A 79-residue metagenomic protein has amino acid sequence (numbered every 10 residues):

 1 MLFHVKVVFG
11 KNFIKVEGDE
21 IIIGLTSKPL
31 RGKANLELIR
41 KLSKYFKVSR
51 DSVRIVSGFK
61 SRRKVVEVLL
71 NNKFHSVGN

Functional and structural regions predicted by a protein language model:
M1-K41, V48-R50, R54-F59, R63-N79: Contiguous, often N-terminal, cationic amphipathic patches that form binding interfaces
